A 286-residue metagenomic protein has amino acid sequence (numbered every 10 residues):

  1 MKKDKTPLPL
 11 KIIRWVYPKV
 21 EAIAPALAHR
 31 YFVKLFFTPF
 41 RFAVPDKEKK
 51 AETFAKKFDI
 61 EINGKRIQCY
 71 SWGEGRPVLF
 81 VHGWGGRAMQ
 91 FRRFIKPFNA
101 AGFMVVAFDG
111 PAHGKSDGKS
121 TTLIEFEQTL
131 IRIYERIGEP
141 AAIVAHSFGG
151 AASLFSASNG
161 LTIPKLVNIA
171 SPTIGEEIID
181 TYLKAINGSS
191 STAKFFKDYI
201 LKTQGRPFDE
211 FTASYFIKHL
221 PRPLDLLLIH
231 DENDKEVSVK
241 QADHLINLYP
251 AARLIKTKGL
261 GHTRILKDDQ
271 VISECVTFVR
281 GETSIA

Functional and structural regions predicted by a protein language model:
K2-D59: An N-terminal hydrophobic leader/cap segment in hydrolases
A88, I95-D117: Conserved alpha/beta-hydrolase
S120-A141: Alpha/beta-hydrolase active-site loop
V144-S153: Gly/Ala-rich beta-loop-alpha elbow adjacent to hydrolase catalytic centers
N159-R206: Hydrolase active-site cap/lid region
L220-R222, L227-H230, D234: Short beta-strand/loop motif that positions the catalytic acidic residue of the alpha/beta-hydrolase fold
K235-Q241: Conserved alpha/beta-hydrolase "acid-adjacent" motif
L260-Q270: Catalytic histidine-centered segment of alpha/beta-hydrolase-like enzymes
